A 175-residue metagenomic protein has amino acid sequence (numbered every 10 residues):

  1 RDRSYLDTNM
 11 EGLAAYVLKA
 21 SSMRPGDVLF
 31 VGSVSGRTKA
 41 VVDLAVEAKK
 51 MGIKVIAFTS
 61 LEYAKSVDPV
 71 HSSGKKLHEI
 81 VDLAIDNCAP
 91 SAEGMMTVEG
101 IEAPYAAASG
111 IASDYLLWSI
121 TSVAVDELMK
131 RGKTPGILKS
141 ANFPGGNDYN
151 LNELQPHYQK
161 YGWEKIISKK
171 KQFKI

Functional and structural regions predicted by a protein language model:
R1-S122: Glycine-rich phosphate-binding loops that contact phosphosugars or nucleotide phosphates
D27, R37, Y63-K65, K75 (+4 more regions): Aromatic-enriched hydrophobic runs in primary sequence
V81, I85-C88, A124-G132, Y158 (+1 more regions): Structural signal for hydrophobic packing residues in well-ordered secondary-structure cores of soluble enzyme domains
E93-T97, D126-L154: Internal, active-site/partner-interface "lid" segment
E99-E102, L138, Q172: Residue-level signal for alpha-helical context at structural boundaries
N142-I175: Acidic, Ser/Thr-rich low-complexity intrinsically disordered segments
